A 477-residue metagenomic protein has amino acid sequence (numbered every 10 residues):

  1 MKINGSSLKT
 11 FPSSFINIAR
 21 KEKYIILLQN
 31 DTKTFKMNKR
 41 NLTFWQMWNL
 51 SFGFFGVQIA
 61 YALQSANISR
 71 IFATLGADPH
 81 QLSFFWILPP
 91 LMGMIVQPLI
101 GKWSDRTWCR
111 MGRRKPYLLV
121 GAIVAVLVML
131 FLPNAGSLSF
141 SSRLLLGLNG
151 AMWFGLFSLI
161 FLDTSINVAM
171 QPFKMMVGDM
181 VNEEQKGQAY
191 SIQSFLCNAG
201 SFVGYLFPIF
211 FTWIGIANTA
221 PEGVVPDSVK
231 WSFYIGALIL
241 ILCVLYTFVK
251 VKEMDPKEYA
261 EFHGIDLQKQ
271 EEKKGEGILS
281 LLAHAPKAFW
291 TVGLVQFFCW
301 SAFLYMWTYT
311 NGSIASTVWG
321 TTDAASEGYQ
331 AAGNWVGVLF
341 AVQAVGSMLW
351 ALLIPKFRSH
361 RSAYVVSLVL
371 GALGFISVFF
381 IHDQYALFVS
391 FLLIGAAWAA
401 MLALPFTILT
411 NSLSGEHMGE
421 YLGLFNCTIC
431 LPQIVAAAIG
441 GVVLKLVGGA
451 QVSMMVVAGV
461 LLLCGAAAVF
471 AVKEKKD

Functional and structural regions predicted by a protein language model:
N4, T10, S14-T43, S141-S142 (+5 more regions): Intracellular loop-helix junctions on the cytosolic face of multi-pass helical membrane proteins
N38-M92, T291, V295, C299-D323: Helix-loop boundary and gating motifs at the non-cytosolic
D78-L88, T321-A344, S453: Loop-to-transmembrane helix entry
P79-H80, E183-Q193, G415-F425: Loop-to-transmembrane helix entry/capping segments in MFS-fold secondary transporters and related SLC/MFSD carriers
L119-L148, L370-H382: C-terminal ends and interior cores of transmembrane alpha-helices in multi-pass membrane transporters/permeases
V168-V181, A400-S414: Intracellular juxtamembrane helix-capping segments at the cytosolic ends of symmetry-related transmembrane helices
R361-A403: C-terminal transmembrane helical hairpin of 12-TM major facilitator-type secondary transporters
M418-L446: A late C-terminal transmembrane helix in Major Facilitator Superfamily
